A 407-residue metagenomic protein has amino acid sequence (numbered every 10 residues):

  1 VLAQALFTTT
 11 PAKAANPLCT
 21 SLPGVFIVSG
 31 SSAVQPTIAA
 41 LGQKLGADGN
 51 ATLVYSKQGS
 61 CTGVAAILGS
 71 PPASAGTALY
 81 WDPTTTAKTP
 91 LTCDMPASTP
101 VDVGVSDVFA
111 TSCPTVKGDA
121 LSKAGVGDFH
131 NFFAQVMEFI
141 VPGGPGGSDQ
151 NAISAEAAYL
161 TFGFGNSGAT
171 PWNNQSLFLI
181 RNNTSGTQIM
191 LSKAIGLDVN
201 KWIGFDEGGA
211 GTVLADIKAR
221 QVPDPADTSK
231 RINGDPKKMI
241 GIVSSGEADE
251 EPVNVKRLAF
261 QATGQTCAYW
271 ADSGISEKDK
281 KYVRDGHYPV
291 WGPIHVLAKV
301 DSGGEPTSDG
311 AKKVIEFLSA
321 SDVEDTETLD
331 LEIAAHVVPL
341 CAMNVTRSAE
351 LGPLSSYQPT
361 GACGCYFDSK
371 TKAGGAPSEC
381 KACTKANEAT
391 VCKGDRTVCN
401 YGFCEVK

Functional and structural regions predicted by a protein language model:
V1-L2, A12: Cleavable N-terminal signal peptides
L2-Q4, I27: Generic secretory/membrane-interface signal
Q4-L6, V103: Intrinsic disorder/low-complexity segments
F7-A14: Sec/Tat signal peptide C-region and signal peptidase I cleavage site
A14-K407: Flexible loop/hinge segments at secondary-structure junctions
